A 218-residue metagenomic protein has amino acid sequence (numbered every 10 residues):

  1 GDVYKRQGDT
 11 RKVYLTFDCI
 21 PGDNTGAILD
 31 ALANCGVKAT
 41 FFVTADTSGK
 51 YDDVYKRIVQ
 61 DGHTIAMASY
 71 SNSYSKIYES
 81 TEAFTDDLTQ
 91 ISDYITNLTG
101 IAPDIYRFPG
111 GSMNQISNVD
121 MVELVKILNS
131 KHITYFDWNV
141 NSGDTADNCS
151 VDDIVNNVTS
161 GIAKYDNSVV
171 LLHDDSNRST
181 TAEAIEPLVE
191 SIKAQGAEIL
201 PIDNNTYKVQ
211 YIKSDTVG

Functional and structural regions predicted by a protein language model:
D2-A102, Y207: Active-site beta->alpha N-cap acidic-glycine motif
N72-E198, N204-N205, Y211-D215: Catalytic domains of cell-wall/extracellular-matrix polysaccharide-remodeling enzymes, centered on de-N-acetylation
G218: Aromatic-rich peripheral "rim/lid" segments of glycoside hydrolase catalytic domains that contact and position glycan
